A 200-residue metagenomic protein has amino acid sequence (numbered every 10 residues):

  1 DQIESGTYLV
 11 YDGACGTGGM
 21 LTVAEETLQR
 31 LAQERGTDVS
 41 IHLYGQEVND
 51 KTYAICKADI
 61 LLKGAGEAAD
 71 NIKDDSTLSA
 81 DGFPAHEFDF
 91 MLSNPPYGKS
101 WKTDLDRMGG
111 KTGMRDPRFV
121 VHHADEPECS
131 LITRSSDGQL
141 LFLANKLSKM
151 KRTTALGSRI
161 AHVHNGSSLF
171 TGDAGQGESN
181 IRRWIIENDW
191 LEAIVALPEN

Functional and structural regions predicted by a protein language model:
D1-S93, G98-K111, N165-S167, D173-Q176 (+2 more regions): Conserved S-adenosyl-L-methionine
Q29-G36, D116-H123, A155-I160, E187-W190: Short amphipathic alpha-helical segments, especially helix-boundary/capping motifs
K57, E126-E199: Conserved Class I SAM-dependent methyltransferase catalytic core
D59, G113-I132: Surface-exposed acidic, glycine/proline-enriched linker/cap segments that occur as 15-30-residue helix-coil
S79-A85, D89-L92, P96, I132-R134 (+2 more regions): A general structural signal for short secondary-structure junctions and capping/turn motifs
